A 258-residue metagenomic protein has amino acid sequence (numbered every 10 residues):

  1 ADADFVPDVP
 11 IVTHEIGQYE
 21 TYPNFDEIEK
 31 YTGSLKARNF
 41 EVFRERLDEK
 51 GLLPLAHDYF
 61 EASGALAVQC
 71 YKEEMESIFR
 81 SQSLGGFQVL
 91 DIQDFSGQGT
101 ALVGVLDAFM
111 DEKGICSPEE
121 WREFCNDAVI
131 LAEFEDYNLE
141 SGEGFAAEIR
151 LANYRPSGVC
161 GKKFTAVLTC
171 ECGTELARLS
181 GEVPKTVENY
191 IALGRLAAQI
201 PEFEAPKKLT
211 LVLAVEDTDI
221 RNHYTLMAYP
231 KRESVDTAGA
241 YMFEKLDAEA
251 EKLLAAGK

Functional and structural regions predicted by a protein language model:
D2-C170, L176: Substrate-binding clefts and catalytic carboxylate motifs of secreted carbohydrate-active enzymes
D2-P7, S234-T237, E244-K245: A short acidic-Thr-Gly-centered motif at the start of a beta-strand
E148-A152, V167-T169, A197, V212-A214 (+1 more regions): Residue-level recognition of well-ordered beta-strand positions that form the cores of beta-sheet-rich folds across
K162, E175-L179, G194, D219-Y224: Extracellular and select intracellular beta-sandwich modules with Ser/Thr-enriched, small-residue motifs on
G173-E204: Intrinsically disordered, low-complexity Pro/Gly/Ser/Thr-rich segments with frequent PxxP/GP/PP motifs and embedded
V183-T186, D219-V235: Short beta-strand elements
E204-D217: Short, aromatic- and glycine-rich surface loops/edge beta-strands on solvent-exposed regions
A238-K258: Short alpha-beta junction capping motif
